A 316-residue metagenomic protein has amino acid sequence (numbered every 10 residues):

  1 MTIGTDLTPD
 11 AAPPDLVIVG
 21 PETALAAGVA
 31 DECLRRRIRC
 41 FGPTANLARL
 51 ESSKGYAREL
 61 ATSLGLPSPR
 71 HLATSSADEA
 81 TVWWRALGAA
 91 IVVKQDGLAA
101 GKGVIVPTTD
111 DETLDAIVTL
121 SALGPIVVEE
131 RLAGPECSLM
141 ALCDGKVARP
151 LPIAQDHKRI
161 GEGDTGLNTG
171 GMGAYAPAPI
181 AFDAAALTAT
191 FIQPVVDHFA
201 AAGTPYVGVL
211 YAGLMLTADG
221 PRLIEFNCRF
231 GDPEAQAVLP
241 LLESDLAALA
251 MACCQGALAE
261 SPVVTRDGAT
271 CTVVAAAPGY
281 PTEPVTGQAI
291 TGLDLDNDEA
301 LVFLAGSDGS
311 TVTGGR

Functional and structural regions predicted by a protein language model:
M1-N46: ATP-binding N-terminal substructure of ATP-dependent carboxylate-amine bond-forming enzymes
T2-T8, L72-S76, I105-T108: Short acidic-hydrophobic, aromatic-tinged amphipathic segments that line or gate anion-handling sites
I18, F41, P69, V92 (+2 more regions): Structural detector of well-ordered beta-strand residues that form the stable sheet scaffold of enzyme domains
E22-A24, G97-L98, P278-G279: Short glycine-rich anion-binding loops that position phosphate/pyrophosphate groups of nucleotides and phosphorylated
L25-A27, A80, E136-C137: Short, well-ordered alpha-helical microsegments
P43-G103: A conserved helix-loop-beta module that forms one wall/lid of the active-site cleft in ATP-utilizing catalytic domains
G103-A235: Internal nucleotide-binding/catalytic subdomain
T188-L210, N227-E299, A305-S310: Active-site "cap" helix and flanking loop/linker of ATP-utilizing ligase/carboxylase catalytic domains
